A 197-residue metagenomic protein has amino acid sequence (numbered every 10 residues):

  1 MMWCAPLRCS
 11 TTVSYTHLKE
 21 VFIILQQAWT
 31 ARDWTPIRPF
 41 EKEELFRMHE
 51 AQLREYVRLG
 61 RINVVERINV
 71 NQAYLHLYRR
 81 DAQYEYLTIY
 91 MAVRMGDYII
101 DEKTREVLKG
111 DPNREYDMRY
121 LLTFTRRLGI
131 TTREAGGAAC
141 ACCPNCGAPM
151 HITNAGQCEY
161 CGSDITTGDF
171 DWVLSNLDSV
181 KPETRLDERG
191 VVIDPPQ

Functional and structural regions predicted by a protein language model:
C4, C9, I23-Q27, W34-E134 (+3 more regions): Structured, amphipathic secondary-structure segments that form assembly/contact surfaces in multi-subunit
V13-H17: Conserved small/polar residues in nucleotide/adenosyl-binding loops
K19-Q26, P144: Amphipathic alpha-helical repeat scaffolds
G136-C140, N154: Short metal-coordination and nucleic-acid-contact micro-motifs, chiefly zinc-binding Cys/His arrays
C143-C146, C158-C161: Short cysteine-rich clusters marking metal-coordination/redox-active sites
P149, D164: Cys/His-rich metal-chelating microdomains
